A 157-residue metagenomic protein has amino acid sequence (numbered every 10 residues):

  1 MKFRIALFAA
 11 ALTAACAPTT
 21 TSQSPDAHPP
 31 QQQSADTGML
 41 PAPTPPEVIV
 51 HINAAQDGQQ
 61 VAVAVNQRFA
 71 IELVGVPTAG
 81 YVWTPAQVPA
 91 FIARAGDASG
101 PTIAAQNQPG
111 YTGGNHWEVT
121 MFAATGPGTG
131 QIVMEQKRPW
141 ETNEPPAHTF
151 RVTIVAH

Functional and structural regions predicted by a protein language model:
T13-A15: C-terminal motif of bacterial Sec signal peptides marking the signal peptidase cleavage site
A17-T20: Bacterial signal peptide processing site
G38-A70, V76: N-terminal edge beta-strand
A79, P85-N107: Short, solvent-exposed loop/linker segments at beta-strand-coil boundaries, enriched for Pro/Gly and Ser/Thr
T112-V119: Aromatic sugar-binding surface patches on proteins that engage polysaccharides or sugar-phosphate polymers
F122-I132: Glycine-centered tight-turn and secondary-structure capping sites
V133-P146: Short, exposed beta-strand-loop hairpins at the edges of beta-sheets in extracellular/periplasmic proteins
V152-A156: Interdomain boundary/hinge segments at the C-termini of tandem beta-sandwich modules
